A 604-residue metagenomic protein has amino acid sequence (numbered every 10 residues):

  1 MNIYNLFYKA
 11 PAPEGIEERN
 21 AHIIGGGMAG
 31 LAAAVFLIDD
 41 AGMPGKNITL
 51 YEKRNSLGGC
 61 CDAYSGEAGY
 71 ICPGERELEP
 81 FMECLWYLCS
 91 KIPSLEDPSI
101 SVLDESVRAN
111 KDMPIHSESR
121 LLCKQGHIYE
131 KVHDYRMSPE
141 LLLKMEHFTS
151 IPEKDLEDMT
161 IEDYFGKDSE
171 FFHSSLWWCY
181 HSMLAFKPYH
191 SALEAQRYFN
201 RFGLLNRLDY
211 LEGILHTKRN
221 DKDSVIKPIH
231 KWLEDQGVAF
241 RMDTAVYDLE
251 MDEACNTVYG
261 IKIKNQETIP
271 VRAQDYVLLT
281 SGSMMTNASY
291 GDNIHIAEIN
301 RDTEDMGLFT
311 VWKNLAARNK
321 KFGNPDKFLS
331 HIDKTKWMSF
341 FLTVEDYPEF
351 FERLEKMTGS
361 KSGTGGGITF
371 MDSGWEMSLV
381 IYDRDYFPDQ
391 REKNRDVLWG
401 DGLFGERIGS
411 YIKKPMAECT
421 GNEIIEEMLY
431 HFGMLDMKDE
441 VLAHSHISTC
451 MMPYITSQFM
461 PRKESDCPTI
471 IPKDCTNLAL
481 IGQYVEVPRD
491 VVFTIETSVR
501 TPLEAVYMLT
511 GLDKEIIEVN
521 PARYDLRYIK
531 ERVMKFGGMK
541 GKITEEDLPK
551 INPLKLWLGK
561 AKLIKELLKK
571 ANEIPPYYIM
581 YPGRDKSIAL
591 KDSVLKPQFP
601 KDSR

Functional and structural regions predicted by a protein language model:
M1-A21, D39-N47, F536-R604: Extreme N-terminal leader/targeting segments of oxidoreductases
G25-L31: Glycine-rich Rossmann-fold phosphate-binding loop(s) that bind the pyrophosphate of adenine dinucleotide cofactors
A29, S56, M284: Conserved Rossmann-like nucleotide-cofactor binding loop
I38-S65: Glycine-rich FAD pyrophosphate-binding loop
A68-V107: Conserved FAD-binding subdomain of flavin-dependent enzymes
L95-N200, L215-H216: Rossmann-like flavin
R201-Y276, S281-G282, I294, N300-D302: Helical element adjacent to the flavin cofactor pocket in flavoenzyme catalytic cores
N206-L215, Q274-Y276, M285-R500, Y507-M508 (+2 more regions): C-terminal segments that line or cap access tunnels to active or ligand-binding sites in enzymes and enzyme-associated
